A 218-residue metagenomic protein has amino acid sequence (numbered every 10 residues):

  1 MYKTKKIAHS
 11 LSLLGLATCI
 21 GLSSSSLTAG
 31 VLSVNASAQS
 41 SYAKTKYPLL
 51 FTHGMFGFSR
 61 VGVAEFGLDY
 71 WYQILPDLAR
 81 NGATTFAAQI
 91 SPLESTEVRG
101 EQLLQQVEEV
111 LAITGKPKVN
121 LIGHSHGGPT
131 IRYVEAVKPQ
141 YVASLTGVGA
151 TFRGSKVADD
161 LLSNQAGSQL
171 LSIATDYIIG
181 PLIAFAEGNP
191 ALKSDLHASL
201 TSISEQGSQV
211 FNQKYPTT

Functional and structural regions predicted by a protein language model:
Y2-L27: Gram-negative bacterial Sec-dependent N-terminal signal peptides
T18-G21, E65, L161: Hydrophobic alpha-helical membrane context
S24-A38: Signal peptide processing junction and immediate N-terminal pro/mature segment of secreted/exported proteins
A38-S40, E135-A136, Q213-K214: Short, flexible, glycine/charge-rich loop motifs used to bind or transfer phosphoryl groups or to couple energy/partner
S40-V119, G167-A174: Active-site catalytic motif of lipid deacylating hydrolases and related acyltransferases
Y47-L49, T146, T217-T218: Hydrophobic beta-strand segments of well-ordered beta-sheets in folded domains
H53, E101-G207: Serine-dependent carboxylesterase/thioesterase catalytic core of lipase-like alpha/beta-hydrolase/SGNH enzymes
Q209-T218: Glycine-rich, aromatic-lined ligand/substrate-binding cores of catalytic and carbohydrate-binding domains
